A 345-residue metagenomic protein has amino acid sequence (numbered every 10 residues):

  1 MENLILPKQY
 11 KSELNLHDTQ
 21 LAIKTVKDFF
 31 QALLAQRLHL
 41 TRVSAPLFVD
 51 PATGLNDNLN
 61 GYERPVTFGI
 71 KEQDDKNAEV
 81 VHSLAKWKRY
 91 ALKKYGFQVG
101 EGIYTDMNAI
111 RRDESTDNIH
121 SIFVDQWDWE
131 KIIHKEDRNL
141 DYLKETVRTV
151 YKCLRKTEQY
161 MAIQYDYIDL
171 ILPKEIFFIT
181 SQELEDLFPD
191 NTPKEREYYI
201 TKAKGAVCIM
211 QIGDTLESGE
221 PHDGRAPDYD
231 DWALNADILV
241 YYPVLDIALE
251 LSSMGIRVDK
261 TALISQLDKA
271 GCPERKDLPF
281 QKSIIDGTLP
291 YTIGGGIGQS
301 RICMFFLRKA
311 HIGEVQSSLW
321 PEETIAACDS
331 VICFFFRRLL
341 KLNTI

Functional and structural regions predicted by a protein language model:
E2-H120, D128-I132: Class II aminoacyl-tRNA synthetase-like tRNA-binding/catalytic domains
L21, T25, F29, R138-E145 (+4 more regions): Generic recognition of stable, solvent-exposed alpha-helical segments in well-folded globular domains
K24-V26, F30-L34, F68, V80 (+7 more regions): Generic structural hydrophobic/aromatic packing signal, biased to beta-strands
L34-T41, V150-M161, A310: A generic secondary-structure signal for well-formed alpha-helical elements
A52-D57, G61, I171-I179, P321: N-terminal pre-domains immediately preceding structured catalytic cores
F68-K71, K93-Q98, I119-S121, D169 (+4 more regions): A general structural signal for short secondary-structure junctions and capping/turn motifs
T105-P193: Extended, charged alpha-beta segments that form solvent-exposed binding/catalytic grooves in nucleic-acid-handling
I110, T180-I345: A translation/RNA-centric and nucleic-acid-associated enzymatic feature enriched in Class II aminoacyl-tRNA synthetases
